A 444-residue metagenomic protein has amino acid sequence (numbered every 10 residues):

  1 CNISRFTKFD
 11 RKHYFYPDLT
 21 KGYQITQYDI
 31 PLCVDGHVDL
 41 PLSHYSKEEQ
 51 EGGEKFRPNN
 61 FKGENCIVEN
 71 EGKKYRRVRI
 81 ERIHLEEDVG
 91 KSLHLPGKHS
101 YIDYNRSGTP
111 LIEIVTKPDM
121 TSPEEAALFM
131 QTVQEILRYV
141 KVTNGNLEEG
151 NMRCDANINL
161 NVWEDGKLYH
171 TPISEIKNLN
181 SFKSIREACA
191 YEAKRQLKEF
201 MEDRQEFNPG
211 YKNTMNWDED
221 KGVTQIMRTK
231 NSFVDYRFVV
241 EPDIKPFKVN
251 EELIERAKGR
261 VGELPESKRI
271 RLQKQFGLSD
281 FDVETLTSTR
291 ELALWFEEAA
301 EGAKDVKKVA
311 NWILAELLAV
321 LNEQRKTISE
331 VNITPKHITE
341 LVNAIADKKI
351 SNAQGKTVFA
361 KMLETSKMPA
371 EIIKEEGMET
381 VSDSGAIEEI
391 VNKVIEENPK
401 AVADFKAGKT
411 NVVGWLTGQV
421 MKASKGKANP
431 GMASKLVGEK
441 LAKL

Functional and structural regions predicted by a protein language model:
C1-E263, K274, D280, E301-D305: Basic, nucleic-acid-interacting segments
R77, G108, A127-M130, R153 (+11 more regions): Amphipathic alpha-helical transducer elements in NTP-driven molecular machines
Y104-T109, L147-C154, G166, E379-L444: C-terminal non-catalytic interaction appendages of large macromolecular assemblies
A127-Q134, R186-C189, A193, F296 (+4 more regions): A generic alpha-helix structural signal
E135, Y191, N311-A315, A319 (+5 more regions): Short, residue-level hotspots on alpha-helical faces of the histone-fold and other alpha-helical interaction modules
R195, V320, A423: Active-site catalytic microenvironments for nucleophilic, acid-base chemistry
R204-T410: Long, charged, helix-rich clamp/arm modules that form nucleic acid-engaging surfaces of large nucleic-acid-processing
